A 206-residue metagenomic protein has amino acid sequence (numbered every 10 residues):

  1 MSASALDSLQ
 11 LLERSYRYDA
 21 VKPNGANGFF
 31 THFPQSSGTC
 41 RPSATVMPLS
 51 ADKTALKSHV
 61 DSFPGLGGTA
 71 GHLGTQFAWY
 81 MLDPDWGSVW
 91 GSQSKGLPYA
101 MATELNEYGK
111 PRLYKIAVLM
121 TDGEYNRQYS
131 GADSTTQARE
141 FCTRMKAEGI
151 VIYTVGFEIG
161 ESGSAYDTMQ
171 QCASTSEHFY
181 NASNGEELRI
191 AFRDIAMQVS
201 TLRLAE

Functional and structural regions predicted by a protein language model:
M1-K115, E124-Y153, E158-G163, Q170 (+3 more regions): Divalent-cation-coordinating short motifs within acidic/hydroxyl- or histidine-rich contexts, strongest in von
A117-L119: Residue-level marker for buried hydrophobic side chains located in beta-strands that build the well-ordered beta-sheet
S164-M169, F192-I195: Short secondary-structure transition/capping segments
E177-E206: C-terminal helix of von Willebrand factor
